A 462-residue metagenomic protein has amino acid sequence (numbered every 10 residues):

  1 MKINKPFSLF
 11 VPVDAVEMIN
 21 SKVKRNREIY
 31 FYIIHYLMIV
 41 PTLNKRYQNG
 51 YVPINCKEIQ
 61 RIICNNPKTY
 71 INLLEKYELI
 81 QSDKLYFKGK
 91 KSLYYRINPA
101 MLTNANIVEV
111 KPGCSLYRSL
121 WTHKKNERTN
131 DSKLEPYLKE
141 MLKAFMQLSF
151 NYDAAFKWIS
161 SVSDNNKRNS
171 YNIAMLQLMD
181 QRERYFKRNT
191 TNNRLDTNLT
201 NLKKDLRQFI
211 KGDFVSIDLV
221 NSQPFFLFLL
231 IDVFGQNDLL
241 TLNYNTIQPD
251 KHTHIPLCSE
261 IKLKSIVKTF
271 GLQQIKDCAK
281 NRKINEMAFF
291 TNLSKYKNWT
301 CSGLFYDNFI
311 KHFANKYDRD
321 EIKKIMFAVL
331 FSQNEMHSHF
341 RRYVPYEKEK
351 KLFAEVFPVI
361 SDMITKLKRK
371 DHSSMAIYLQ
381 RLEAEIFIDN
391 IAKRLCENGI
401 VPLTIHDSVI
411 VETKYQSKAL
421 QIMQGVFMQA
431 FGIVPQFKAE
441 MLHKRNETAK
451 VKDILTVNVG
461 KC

Functional and structural regions predicted by a protein language model:
M1-G212: Conserved glycine-centered beta->alpha loop in an early N-terminal alpha/beta scaffold
I33, L37, I325-L330, L379: Short alpha-helical scaffolding segments that buttress acidic/His motifs in well-ordered protein cores
Q48-C64, T200-H372: Helical catalytic core of nucleic-acid polymerases
L93, Q223-L230, T413-I422: A short acidic (Asp/Glu
S216-L219, M326, V401-E412: Catalytic palm active-site di-aspartate
Q333-F340, Y346-E349, Q416-C462: C-terminal polymerase-core module
R369-I391: Adenine-nucleotide phosphate-binding core of ATP-dependent small-molecule kinases
E385-I405, V411: Active-site palm subdomain of RNA-directed nucleic acid polymerases
